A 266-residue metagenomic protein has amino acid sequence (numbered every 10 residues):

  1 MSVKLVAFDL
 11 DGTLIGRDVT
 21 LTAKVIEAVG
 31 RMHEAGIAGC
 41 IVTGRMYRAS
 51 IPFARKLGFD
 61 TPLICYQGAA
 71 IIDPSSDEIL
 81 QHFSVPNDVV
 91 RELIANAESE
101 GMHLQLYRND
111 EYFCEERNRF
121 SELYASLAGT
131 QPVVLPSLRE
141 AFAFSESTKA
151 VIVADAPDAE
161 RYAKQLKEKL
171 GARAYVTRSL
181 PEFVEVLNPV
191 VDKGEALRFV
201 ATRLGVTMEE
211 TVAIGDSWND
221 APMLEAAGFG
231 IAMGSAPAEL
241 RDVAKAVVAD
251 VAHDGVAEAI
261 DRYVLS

Functional and structural regions predicted by a protein language model:
S2-R17: Asp-based phosphoryl-transfer active-site loop
D18, T22-S121: Active-site phosphate-binding/coordination module
V25, S50-A54, Y162, L166 (+3 more regions): Hydrophobic packing residues within well-ordered alpha-helices of enzyme cores
M32, T43, Q67, A150 (+4 more regions): Residue-level signal for inorganic ion chemistry
G36-C40, D60-T61, K149, E209-T211 (+1 more regions): Short active-site oxyanion
L57-F59, Y66-Q67, S75, K169-A172 (+2 more regions): Short, structured coil segments at secondary-structure junctions
N96, E100-I214, W218-A226, S235: Conserved acidic, metal-coordinating active-site core of Asp-based, Mg2+-dependent phosphoryl-transfer enzymes
A226, I231-S266: Asp-based, Mg2+/Mn2+-dependent phosphohydrolase catalytic module
